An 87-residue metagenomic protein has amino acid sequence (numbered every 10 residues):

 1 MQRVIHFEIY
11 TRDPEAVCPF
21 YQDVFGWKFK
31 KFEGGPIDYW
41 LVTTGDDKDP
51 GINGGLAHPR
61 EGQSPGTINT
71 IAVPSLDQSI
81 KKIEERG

Functional and structural regions predicted by a protein language model:
M1-Q2, E8-G51, E85: Core segments of cupin and vicinal oxygen chelate
I5-H6, G66-I68: Short active-site oxyanion
D13-P14, N69-G87: Vicinal oxygen chelate
K31, R60-E61: Short secondary-structure boundary/capping segments within folded domains
D47-P50, E61-S64, S75-D77: Short, charged/polar surface micro-motifs in flexible loops or helix N-caps
I52-N53, T67: Structural detector for hydrophobic anchor residues on beta-strands
